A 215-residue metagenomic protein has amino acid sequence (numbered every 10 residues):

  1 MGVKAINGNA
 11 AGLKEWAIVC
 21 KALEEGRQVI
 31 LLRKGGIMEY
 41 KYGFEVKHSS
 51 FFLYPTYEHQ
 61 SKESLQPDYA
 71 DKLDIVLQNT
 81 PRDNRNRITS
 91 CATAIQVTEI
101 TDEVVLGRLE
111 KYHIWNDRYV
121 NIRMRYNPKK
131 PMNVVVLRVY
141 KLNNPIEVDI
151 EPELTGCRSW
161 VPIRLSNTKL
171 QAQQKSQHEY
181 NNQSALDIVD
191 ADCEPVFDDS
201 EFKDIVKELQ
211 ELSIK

Functional and structural regions predicted by a protein language model:
G2-K215: Structured alpha/beta reader/binder surfaces that contact nucleic acids or chromatin modification marks
